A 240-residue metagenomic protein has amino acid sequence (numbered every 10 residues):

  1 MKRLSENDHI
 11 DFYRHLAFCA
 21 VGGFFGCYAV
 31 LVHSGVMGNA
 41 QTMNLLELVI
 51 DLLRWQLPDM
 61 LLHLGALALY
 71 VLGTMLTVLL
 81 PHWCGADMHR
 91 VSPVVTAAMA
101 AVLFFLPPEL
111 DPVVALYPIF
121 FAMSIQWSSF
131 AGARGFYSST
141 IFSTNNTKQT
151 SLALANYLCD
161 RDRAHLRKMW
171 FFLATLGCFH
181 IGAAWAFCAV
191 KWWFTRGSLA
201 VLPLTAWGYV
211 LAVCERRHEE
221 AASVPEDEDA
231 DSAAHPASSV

Functional and structural regions predicted by a protein language model:
K2-D231, H235-V240: Alpha-helical transmembrane segments of multi-pass membrane proteins
